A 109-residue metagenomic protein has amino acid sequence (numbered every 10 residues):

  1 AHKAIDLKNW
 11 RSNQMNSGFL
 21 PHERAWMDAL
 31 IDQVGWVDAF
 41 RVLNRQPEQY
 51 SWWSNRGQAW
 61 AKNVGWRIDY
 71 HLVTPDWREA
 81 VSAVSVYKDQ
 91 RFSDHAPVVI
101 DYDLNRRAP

Functional and structural regions predicted by a protein language model:
A1-A4, A39, L72, D94-H95 (+1 more regions): Active-site beta-strand/loop signature of hydrolases that rely on acidic residues for catalysis
A1-V64, I68: Metal-dependent phosphoesterases centered on the DNase I-like endonuclease/exonuclease/phosphatase
F40-L43, D76, K88: Residues at the C-termini of beta-strands that transition into short coil/loop
W52-R56, V81-K88: Short, solvent-exposed helix-loop connector elements
G57-Q58, V73, R91: Short capping/connector residues at structural and topological boundaries
Y70-W77: Short basic/hydrophobic patches in alpha-helices and adjacent helix-turn junctions that form amphipathic surface motifs
W77-A80, R107-A108: Short helix-loop capping/hinge motifs at secondary-structure junctions, enriched in acidic/polar residues
S85-P109: Surface polyanion/phosphate-binding segment centered on an Asp-His-Pro turn
